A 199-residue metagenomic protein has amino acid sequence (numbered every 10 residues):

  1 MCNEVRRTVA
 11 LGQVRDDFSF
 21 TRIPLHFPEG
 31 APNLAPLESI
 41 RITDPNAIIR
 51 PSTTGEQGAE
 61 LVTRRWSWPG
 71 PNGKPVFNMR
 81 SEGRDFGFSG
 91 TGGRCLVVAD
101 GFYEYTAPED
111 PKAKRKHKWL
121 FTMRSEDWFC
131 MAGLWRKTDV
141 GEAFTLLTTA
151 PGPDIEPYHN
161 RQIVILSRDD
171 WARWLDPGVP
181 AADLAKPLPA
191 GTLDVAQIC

Functional and structural regions predicted by a protein language model:
M1-C199: Short linear sequence motif anchored by a di-proline
